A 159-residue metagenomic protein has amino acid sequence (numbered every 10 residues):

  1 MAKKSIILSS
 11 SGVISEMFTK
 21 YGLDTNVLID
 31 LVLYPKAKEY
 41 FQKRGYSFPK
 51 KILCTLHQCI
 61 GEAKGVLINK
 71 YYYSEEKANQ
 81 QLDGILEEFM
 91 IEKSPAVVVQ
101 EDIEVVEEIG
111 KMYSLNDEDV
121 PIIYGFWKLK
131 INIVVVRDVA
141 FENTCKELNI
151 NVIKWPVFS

Functional and structural regions predicted by a protein language model:
M1-F18, K128-S159: Acidic, PIN/NYN-like endoribonuclease modules and their adjacent C-terminal/linker elements
M1-L56, K70-E76: Short, well-structured N-terminal submotif of metal-dependent ribonuclease cores
A2-K3, K93-N143: Active-site neighborhoods of divalent-metal-dependent phosphate/nucleic-acid chemistry enzymes
L28, I60, F141-E142: A generic structural signal for short hydrophobic patches within well-formed alpha-helices
Q42, Q81, I85, F141-L148: Short, aromatic/basic amphipathic alpha-helical patches
A63-I68: Short, well-structured hydrophobic secondary-structure segments
Y71-A96: Helix-adjacent hinge/juxtasegments
M90-V98, V152-S159: Short acidic-hydrophobic, aromatic-tinged amphipathic segments that line or gate anion-handling sites
